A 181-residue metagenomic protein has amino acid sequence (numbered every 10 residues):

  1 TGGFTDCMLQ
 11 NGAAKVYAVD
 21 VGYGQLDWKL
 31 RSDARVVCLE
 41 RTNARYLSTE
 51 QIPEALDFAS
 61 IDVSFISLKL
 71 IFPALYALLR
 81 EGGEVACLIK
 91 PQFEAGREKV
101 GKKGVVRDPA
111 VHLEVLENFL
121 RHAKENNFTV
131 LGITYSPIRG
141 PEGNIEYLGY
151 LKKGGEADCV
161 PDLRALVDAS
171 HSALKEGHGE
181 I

Functional and structural regions predicted by a protein language model:
T5-D6: Conserved SAM-dependent methyltransferase scaffold
L9-Q10: Gly/Ala-rich phosphate-binding loop of Rossmann-like dinucleotide-binding domains, activating on the conserved
A14-L70: S-adenosyl-L-methionine
K69-A86: A short glycine-rich, Lys/Arg-flanked "PGG" loop and its adjoining helix->strand segment in the class I
P91-D108: Short, glycine-/aromatic-enriched active-site segment of Class I SAM-dependent methyltransferases
H112-N126: Short alpha-helix
F128-P137: Conserved S-adenosyl-L-methionine
I145-I181: Flexible, glycine-/basic-rich loop-and-beta segments that form/coincide with the SAM-dependent methyltransferase
